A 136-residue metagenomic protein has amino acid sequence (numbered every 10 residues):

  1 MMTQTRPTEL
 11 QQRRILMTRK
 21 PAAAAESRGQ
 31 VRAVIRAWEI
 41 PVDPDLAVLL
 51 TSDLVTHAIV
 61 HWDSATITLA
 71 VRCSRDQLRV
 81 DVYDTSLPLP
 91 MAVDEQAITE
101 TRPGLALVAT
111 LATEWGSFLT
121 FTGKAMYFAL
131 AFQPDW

Functional and structural regions predicted by a protein language model:
M1-R14, A58-W136: Conserved beta-strand-loop-beta-strand hairpin that lines the nucleotide-binding pocket of ATP/GTP-utilizing enzymes
M2-T5, A23-R28, E39-P41, D76-Q77: Short hydrophobic/aromatic-rich motifs at helix boundaries and adjacent loops
R14-A25: STAS-typified acidic loop motif
K20, D43, A47, T101-G104: The cytosolic transmitter module of two-component sensor histidine kinases
A25-S52: Conserved short strand/loop->alpha-helix "switch" segment adjacent to the catalytic nucleotide/phosphoryl-transfer site
